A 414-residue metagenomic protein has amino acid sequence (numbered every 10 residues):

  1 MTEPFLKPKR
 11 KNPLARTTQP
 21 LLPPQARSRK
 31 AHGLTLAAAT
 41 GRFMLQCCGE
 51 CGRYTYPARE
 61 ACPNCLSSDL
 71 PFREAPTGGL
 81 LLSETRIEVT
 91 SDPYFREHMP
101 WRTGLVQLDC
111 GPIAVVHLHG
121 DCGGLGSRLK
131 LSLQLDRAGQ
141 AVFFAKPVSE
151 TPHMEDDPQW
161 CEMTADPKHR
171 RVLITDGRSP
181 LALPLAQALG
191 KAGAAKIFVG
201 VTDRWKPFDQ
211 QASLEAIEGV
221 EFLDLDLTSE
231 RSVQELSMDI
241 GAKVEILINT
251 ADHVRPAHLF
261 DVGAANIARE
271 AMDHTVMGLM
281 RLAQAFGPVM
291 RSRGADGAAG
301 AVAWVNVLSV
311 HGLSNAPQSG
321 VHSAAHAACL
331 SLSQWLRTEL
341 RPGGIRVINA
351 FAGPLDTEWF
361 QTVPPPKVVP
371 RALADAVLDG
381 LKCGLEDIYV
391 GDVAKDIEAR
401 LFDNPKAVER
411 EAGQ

Functional and structural regions predicted by a protein language model:
C161-F198: Canonical Rossmann dinucleotide-binding motif of NAD(H)/NADP(H)-dependent dehydrogenases/reductases, specifically
T175, V244-H253, T275, N306: Rossmann-fold scaffold of SDR-type NAD(P)-dependent oxidoreductases
A194-Q210: Conserved glycine-rich Rossmann-like NAD(P)H-binding loop of the short-chain dehydrogenase/reductase
G241-A242, H274-A298, R337-T338: Amphipathic alpha-helical dimer-interface segment in Rossmann-like NAD(P)H-dependent oxidoreductases
D252-R269, S292, D296-A298, Q318: Conserved mid-core segment of classical short-chain dehydrogenase/reductases
H253, G263-M280, W304-V305, C329: Catalytic Tyr-X3-Lys loop
D296-Q334, T338-R341: Catalytic loop of short-chain dehydrogenase/reductase
N349, Q361-D403: C-terminal helical subdomain
